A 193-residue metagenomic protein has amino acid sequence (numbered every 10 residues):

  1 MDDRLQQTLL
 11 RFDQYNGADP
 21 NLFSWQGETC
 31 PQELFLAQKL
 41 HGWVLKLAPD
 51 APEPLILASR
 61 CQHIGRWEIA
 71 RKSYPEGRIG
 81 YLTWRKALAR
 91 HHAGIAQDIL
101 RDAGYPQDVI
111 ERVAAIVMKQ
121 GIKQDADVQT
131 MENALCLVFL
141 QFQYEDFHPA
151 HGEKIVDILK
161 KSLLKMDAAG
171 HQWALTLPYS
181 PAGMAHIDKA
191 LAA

Functional and structural regions predicted by a protein language model:
D2-D3, Q7-L10, Q14, G27-L34 (+4 more regions): Divalent metal-dependent phosphate-bond-processing catalytic cores, especially two-metal-ion Mg2+/Mn2+ enzymes that act
L36, A51-R60, H92, V109-V113: Residue-level detector of well-ordered alpha-helical segments, enriched for hydrophobic/aromatic packing positions
L47, I64, H91: Residue-level signal for short amphipathic helical patches enriched in basic/charged and nearby hydrophobic residues
E53-R71, E76, A96, A115-G121 (+1 more regions): His-Asp-centered metal-binding catalytic motifs of divalent-metal-dependent phosphohydrolases/nucleases
R71-A114: Helix-adjacent hinge/juxtasegments
